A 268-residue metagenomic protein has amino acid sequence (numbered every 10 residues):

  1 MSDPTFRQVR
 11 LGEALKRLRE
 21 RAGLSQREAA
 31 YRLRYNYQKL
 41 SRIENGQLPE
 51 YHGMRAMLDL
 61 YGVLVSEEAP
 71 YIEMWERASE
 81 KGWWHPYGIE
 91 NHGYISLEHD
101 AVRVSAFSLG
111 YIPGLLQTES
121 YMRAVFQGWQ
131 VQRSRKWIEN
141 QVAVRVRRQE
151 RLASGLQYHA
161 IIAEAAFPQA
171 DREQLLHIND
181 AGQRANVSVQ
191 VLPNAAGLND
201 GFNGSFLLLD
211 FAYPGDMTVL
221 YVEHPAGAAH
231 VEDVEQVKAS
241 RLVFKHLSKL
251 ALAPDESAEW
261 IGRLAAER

Functional and structural regions predicted by a protein language model:
M1-K81: Basic, Lys/Arg-rich alpha-helical nucleic-acid-recognition elements, primarily the DNA-binding modules of transcription
Q8-L11, S25-A30, W83-H85, Y94 (+3 more regions): Short hydrophobic/aromatic-rich motifs at helix boundaries and adjacent loops
Y31-L33, N91, E259-W260: Short secondary-structure junction/hinge motifs that connect adjacent elements
E44, E98, E223: Acidic-residue sensor for enzyme active/binding pockets
E50-Y51, G62, Y87-E90, L209 (+1 more regions): Short, structured secondary-structure boundary patches
M54, H92-L97, R263-L264: Short alpha-helical linear motifs
A69-R103: Short, charged recognition helix plus adjacent turn of helix-turn-helix-like nucleic-acid-binding domains
R103, F107-R268: Hydrophobic protein-protein interaction segments
